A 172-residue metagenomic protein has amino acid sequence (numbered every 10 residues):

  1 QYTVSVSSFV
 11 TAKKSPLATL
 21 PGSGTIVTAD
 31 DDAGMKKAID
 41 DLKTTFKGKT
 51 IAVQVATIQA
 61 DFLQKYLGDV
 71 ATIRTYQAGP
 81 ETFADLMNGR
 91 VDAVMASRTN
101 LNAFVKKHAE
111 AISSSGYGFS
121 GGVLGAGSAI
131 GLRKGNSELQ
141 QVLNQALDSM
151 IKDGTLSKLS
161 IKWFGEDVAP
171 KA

Functional and structural regions predicted by a protein language model:
Q1, D41-T45, K65-G68, P80-A103 (+1 more regions): Short helices/loops that flank or line small-molecule/ion binding pockets
Q1-A52, A56-Q59: A conserved helix-loop-strand patch within extracytoplasmic ligand-binding domains of the periplasmic binding
T3-S8, R98, V105-Q145, E166-A172: Periplasmic-binding protein-like
A12-K13, A56-I58, A78-G79, M95-K107 (+2 more regions): Beta->alpha turn/N-cap motifs
S23-D41, I58-L67, S113-S114, Q145-A172: Ligand-binding clefts/hinges and TM-proximal coupling segments of bilobed small-molecule sensing domains
T45-K47, S97, G135-S149, T155-L159: Short amphipathic alpha-helical coupling segments at ligand-binding clamshell hinges and other catalytic/signaling
T50-A52, V94, G131: Short, well-ordered beta-strand segments
V53, A71-A78: Short beta-strand-to-loop elements that line the ligand-binding cleft of bilobed periplasmic-binding protein-like
